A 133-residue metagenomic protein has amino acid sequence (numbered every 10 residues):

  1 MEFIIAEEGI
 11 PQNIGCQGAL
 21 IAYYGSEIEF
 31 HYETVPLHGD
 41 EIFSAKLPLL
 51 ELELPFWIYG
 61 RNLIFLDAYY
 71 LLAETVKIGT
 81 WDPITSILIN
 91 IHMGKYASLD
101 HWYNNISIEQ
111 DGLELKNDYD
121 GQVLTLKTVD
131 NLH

Functional and structural regions predicted by a protein language model:
E2-E27, H31, P55-Y69, E74 (+1 more regions): Repeated scaffold domains used in trafficking and secretory/extracellular systems, primarily beta-propellers
A22-S26, F43, L49: Short, charge-rich amphipathic segments
V35-K46, G79-I89, G121-D130: Structural motif
I91-G94: Short loop/turn segments that connect beta-strands within beta-propeller blades
